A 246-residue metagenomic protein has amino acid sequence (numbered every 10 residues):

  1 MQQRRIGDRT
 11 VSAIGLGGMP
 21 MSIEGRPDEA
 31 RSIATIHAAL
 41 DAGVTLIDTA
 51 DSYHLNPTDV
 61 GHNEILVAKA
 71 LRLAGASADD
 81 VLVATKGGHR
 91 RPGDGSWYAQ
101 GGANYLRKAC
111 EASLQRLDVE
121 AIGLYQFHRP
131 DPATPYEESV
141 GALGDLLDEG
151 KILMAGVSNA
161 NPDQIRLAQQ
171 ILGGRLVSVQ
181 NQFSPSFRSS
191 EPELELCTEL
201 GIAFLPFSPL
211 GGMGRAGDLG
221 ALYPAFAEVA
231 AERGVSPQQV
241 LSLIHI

Functional and structural regions predicted by a protein language model:
M1-V81: N-terminal binding-site loop/beta-alpha segment at the start of enzyme catalytic domains that lines or forms
G7-E24, A84-W97, A121, Q126: N-terminal small/glycine-rich loop or linker at the start of catalytic domains across soluble metabolic enzymes
L16, S32, I47, V67 (+9 more regions): Conserved, mostly hydrophobic/aromatic
D28-A39, G102-R116: Short, acidic/polar
D41, A70-D79, Q115-D118, L147 (+2 more regions): Acidic (Asp/Glu)-rich catalytic clusters
Q115-P132: Active-site groove signature of glycoside hydrolases
P130-H245: Beta/alpha (TIM)-barrel catalytic core signal, keyed to glycine-rich beta->alpha loops juxtaposed to Asp/Glu that bind
